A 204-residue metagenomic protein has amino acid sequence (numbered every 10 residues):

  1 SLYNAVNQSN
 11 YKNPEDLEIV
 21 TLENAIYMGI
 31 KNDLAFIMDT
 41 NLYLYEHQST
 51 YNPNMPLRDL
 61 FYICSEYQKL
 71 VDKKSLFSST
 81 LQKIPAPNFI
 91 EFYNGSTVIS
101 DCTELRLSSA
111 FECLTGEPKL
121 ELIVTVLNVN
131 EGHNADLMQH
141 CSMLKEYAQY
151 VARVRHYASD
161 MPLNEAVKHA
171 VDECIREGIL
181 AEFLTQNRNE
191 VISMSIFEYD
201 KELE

Functional and structural regions predicted by a protein language model:
S1-E204: Elongated, amphipathic alpha-helical interaction scaffolds
